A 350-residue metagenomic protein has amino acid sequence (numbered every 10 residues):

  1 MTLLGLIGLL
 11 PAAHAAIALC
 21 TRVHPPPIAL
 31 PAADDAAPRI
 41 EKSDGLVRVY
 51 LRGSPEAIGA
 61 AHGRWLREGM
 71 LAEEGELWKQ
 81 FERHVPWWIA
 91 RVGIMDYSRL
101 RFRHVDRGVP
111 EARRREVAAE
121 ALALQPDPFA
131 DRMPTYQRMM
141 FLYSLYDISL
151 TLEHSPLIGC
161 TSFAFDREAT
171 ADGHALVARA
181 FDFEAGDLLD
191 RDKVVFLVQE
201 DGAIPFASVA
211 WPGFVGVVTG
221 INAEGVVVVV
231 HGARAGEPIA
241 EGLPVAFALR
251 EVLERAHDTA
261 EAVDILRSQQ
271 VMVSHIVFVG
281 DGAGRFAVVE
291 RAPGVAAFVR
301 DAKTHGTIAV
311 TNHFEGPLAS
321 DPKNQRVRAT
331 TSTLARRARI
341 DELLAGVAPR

Functional and structural regions predicted by a protein language model:
M1-H14: Hydrophobic membrane-insertion alpha-helices, especially the h-region of bacterial N-terminal signal peptides
L10, L46, I58, G93 (+2 more regions): A general marker of short, structured functional hotspots
I17-P126, R167-R350: C-terminal, well-structured catalytic/ligand-binding subdomain of enzymes
L122-A178: Gly/Pro-rich turn-and-neighbor structural signature
